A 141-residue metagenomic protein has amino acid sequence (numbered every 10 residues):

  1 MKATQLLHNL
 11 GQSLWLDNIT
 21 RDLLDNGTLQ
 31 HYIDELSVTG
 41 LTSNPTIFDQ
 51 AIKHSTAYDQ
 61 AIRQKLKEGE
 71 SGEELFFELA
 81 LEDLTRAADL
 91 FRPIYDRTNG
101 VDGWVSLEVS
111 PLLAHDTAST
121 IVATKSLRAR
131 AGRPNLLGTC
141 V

Functional and structural regions predicted by a protein language model:
M1-G27: N- or domain-start disorder-to-order transition segments that initiate the globular core
Q5-L7, H31-Y32, R97: A general structural signal for short secondary-structure junctions and capping/turn motifs
S13, E35-G40, N135-L137: Short active-site oxyanion
W15, T39-T42, S106-E108: Short, conserved beta-strand segments within well-ordered enzyme catalytic domains that often line or immediately flank
N18, T42-P45, C140: Glycine-rich, histidine-containing beta strand-loop boundary motifs that form or position
T28-E35, L90: Short amphipathic alpha-helices and their capping/turn segments at secondary-structure boundaries
S37-Q50: Conserved phosphate/anionic-ligand binding catalytic regions in large, soluble enzymes, centered on
I47-V141: Active-site beta->alpha loop and helix N-cap motifs at the rims of alpha/beta catalytic domains
